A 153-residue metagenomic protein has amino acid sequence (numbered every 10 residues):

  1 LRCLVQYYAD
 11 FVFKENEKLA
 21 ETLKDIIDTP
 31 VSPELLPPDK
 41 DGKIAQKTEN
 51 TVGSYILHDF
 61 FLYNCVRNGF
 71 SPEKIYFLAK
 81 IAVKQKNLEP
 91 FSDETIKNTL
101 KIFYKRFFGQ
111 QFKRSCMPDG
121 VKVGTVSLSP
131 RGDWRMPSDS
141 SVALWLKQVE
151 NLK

Functional and structural regions predicted by a protein language model:
L1-K153: ATP/NTP-dependent adenylation/nucleotidyl-transfer catalytic domains that generate, transfer, or process NMP-activated
